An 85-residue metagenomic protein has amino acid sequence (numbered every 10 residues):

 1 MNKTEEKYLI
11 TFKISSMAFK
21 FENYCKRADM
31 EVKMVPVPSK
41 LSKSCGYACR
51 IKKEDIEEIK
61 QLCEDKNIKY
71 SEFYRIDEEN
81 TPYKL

Functional and structural regions predicted by a protein language model:
M1-N2, N23: Long, hydrophobic N-terminal alpha-helical segment
N2-K3, C45-Y47, Y83-L85: Short secondary-structure transition/capping segments
N2-T11: Short glycine-/aliphatic-rich beta-strand segments at the starts of folded cytosolic domains
E6, C45, K69-Y70: A generic structural signal for well-ordered coil/turn residues at beta-strand boundaries that shape enzyme active-site
L9, S15, K26-E58: Amphipathic, hydrophobic secondary-structure cores in small proteins
K13-S16, K20, D77-E79: N-terminal acidic leader/helix
K53-L85: C-terminal structural segments of small proteins and small subunits
